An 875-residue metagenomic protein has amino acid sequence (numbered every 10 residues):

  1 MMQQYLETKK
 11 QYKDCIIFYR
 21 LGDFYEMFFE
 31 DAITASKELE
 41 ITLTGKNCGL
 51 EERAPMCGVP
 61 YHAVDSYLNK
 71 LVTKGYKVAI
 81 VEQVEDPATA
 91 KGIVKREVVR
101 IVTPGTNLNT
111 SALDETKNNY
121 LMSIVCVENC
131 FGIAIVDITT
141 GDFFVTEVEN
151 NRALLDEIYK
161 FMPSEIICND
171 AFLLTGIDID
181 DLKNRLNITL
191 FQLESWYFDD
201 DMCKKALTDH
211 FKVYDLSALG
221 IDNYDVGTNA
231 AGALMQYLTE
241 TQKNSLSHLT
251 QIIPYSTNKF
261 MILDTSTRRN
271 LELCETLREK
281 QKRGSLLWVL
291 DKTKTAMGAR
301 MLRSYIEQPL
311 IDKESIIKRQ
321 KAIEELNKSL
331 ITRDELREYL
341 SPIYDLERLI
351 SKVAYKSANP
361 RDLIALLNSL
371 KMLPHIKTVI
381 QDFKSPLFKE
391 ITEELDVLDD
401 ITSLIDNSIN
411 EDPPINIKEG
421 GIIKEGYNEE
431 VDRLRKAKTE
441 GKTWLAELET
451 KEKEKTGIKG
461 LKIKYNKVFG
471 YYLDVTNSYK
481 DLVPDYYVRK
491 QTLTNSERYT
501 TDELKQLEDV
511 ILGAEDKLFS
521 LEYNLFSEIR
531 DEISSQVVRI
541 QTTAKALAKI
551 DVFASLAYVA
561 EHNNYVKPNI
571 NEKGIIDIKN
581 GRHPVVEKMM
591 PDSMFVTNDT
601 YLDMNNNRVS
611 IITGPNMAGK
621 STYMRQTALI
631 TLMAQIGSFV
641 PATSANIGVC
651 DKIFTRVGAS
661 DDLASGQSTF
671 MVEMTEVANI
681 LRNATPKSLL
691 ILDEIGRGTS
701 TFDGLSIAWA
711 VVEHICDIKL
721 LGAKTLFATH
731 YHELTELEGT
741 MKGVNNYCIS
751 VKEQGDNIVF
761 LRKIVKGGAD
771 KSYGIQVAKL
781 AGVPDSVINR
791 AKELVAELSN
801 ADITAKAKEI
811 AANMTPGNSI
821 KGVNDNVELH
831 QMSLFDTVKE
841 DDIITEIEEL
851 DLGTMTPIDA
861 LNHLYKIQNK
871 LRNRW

Functional and structural regions predicted by a protein language model:
M1-E325, S341-A354, A358-T450, P816-V823 (+1 more regions): Charged catalytic and DNA/RNA-contacting regions of genome-maintenance and nucleic-acid-processing enzymes
F29-E30, Y224, K294-T295, Y305 (+6 more regions): ATPase nucleotide-binding head domains, primarily ABC-like/P-loop NTPase cores
V81, P104-L113, S245, F383-L387 (+5 more regions): Active-site phosphate-binding and catalytic loops of NTP-dependent enzymes
I158, P163-A171, I177-D178, Q192 (+3 more regions): Conserved catalytic alpha/beta cores of large enzymes that bind or transform nucleotide phosphates and polynucleotides
F198-A206, V213, I262, L273 (+6 more regions): Amphipathic heptad-repeat alpha-helical coiled-coil/stalk segments that mediate oligomerization, filament/stalk
I316, I323, R333-Y339, L366 (+12 more regions): Amphipathic alpha-helical coiled-coil segments
Y355, N359, S369-M372, E425-G426 (+2 more regions): Charged, surface-exposed helical/loop "interaction arms" that form contiguous linear patches used for dimerization
S833-W875: C-terminal tails and terminal domains of large nucleic-acid-associated and other macromolecular-machine proteins
